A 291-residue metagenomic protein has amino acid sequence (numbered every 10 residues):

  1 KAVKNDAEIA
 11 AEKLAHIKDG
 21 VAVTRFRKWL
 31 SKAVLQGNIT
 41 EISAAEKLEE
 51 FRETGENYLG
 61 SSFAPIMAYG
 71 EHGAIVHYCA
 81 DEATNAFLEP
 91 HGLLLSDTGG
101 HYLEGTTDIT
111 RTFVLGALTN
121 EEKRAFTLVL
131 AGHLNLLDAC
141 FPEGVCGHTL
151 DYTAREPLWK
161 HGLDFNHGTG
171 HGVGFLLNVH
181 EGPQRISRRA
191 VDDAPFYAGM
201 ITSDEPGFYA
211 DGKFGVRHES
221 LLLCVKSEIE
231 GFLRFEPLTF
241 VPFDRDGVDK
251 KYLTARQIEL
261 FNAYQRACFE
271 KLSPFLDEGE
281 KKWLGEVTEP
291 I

Functional and structural regions predicted by a protein language model:
K1-I291: Active-site neighborhoods and metal-handling regions in enzymes and metal-associated proteins
